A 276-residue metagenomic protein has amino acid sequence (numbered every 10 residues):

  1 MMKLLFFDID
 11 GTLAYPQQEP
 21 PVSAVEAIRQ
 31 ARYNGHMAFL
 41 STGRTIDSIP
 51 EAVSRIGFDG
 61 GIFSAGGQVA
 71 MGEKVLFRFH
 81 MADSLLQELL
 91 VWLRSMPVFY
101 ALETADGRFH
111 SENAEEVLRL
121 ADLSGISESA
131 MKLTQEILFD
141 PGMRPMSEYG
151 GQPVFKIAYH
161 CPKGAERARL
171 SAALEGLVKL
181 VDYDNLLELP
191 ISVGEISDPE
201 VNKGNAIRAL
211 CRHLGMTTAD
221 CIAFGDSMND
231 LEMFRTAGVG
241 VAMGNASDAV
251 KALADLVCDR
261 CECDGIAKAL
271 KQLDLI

Functional and structural regions predicted by a protein language model:
M1-L4, P21, V193-I276: Mg2+-dependent phosphoryl-transfer enzymes with acidic/Ser/Thr/Gly-rich catalytic loops
D8, T42, D226: Active-site glycine-centered loops adjacent to acidic/histidine catalytic or metal-binding residues that shape
P16-I126: Active-site phosphate-binding/coordination module
A31, T42, A65, I157 (+3 more regions): Residue-level signal for inorganic ion chemistry
I56-G57, A65, A173-L177, T236-A237 (+1 more regions): Short, structured coil segments at secondary-structure junctions
F58-G66, L180-D182, A242-G244, C258-R260: Short hydrophobic/aromatic-enriched beta-strand-loop microsegments
G107-I222: Conserved acidic, metal-coordinating active-site core of Asp-based, Mg2+-dependent phosphoryl-transfer enzymes
